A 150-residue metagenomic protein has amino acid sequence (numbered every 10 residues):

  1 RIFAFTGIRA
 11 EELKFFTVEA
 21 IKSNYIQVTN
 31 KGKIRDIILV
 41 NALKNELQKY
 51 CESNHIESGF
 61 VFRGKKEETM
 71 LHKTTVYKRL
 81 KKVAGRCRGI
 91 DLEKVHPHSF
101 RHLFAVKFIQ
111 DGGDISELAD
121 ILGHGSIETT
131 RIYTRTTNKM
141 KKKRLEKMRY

Functional and structural regions predicted by a protein language model:
I2, H72, P97-H98: Residue-level marker of regulatory loop/turn positions in helix-turn-helix DNA-binding domains and in histidine
F3-S23: Short, charged phosphate-coordinating catalytic segments
R9, K31-K33, N54: Extended, non-catalytic subsegments within catalytic or DNA/protein-binding/adaptor domains
A10, I115, I127: Helix-turn-helix DNA-binding elements, focusing on the entry/boundary residues of the two helices that contact DNA
I26-V28: SH3/SH3-like beta-barrel fold
N30-K49, G59-K82: C-terminal catalytic core of Y-nucleophile DNA break-rejoin enzymes
K31, L122, I127-K147: Catalytic-site neighborhood detector that most strongly recognizes the C-terminal catalytic loop/helix of tyrosine
I37, I56, K78-D120: Short, basic (Lys/Arg/His-rich) helix/loop patches that form interaction surfaces in the mid-to-C-terminal regions
